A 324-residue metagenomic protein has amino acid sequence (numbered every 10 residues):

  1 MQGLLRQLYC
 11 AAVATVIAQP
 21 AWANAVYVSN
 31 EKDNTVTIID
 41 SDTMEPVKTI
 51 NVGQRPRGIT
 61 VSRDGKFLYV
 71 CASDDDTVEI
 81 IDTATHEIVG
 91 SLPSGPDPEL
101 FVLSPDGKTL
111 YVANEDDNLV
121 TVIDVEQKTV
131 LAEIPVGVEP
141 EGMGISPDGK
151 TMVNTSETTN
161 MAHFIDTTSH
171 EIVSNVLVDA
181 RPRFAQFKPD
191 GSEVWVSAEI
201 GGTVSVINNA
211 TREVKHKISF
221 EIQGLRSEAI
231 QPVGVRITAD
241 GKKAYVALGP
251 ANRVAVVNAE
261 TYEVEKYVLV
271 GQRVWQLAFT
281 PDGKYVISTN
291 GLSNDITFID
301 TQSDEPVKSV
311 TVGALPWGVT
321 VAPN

Functional and structural regions predicted by a protein language model:
M1-Y9: Bacterial N-terminal signal peptides that target proteins for export
A12, V16-N324: Predominantly soluble domains enriched in secretory-pathway, periplasmic, or organellar proteins
